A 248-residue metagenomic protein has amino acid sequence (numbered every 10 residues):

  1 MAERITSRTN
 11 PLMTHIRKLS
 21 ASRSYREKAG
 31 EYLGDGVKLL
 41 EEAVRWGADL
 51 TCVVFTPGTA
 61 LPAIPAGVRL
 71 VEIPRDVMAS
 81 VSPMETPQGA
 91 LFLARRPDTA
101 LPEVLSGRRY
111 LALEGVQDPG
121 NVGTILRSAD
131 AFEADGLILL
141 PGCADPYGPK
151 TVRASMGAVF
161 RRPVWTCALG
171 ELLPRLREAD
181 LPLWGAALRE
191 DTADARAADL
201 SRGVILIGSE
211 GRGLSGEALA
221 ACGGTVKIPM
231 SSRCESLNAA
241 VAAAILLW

Functional and structural regions predicted by a protein language model:
M1-T59, C143-A144: Boundary-proximal intrinsically disordered activation/regulatory segments immediately upstream of a helical core
R4-S7, V71-P74, R162-L172: Short acidic-hydrophobic, aromatic-tinged amphipathic segments that line or gate anion-handling sites
R45, D98, P102-E190: RNA substrate-binding interface of SAM-dependent RNA methyltransferases
P62, G67-R95: Glycine/small-residue-rich loop that forms an oxyanion/phosphate-binding "nest" at active or ligand-binding sites
P65-R75, R108, S201-V204, G223: Active-site regions of enzymes building and remodeling cell-envelope glycoconjugates
I73-P74, E114, L140-P141, P163 (+1 more regions): Short beta->alpha connector loops at strand-helix junctions that form conserved, small/polar/Pro-enriched
F92, A131-F132, C143-V159, G216-W248: Structured adenosyl-cofactor binding patch, chiefly the S-adenosyl-L-methionine
W184-C234: Active-site/ligand-binding-proximal alpha/beta "capping" segment
